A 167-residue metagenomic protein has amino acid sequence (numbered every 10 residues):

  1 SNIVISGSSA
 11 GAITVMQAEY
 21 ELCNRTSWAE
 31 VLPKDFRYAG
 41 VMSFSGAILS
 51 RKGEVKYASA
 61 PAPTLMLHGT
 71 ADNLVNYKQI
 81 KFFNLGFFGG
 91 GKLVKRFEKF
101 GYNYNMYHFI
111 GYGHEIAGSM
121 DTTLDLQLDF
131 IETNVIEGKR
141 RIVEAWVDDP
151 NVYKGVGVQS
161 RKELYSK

Functional and structural regions predicted by a protein language model:
S1-A60: Primarily recognizes the serine-hydrolase "nucleophile elbow" in alpha/beta-hydrolase and SGNH/GDSL folds
I3, T64, Y104: Hydrophobic anchor at the start of a short beta-strand that flanks the dinucleotide cofactor-binding loop
E21-N24, S59, F82-G86, D125: Glycine-rich, phosphate-binding/catalytic loops in enzymes
S50-G53, L74-N76, I116-A117: Extracytoplasmic/secreted cell-surface and envelope-processing proteins
M66-H68, D72: Short beta-strand/loop motif that positions the catalytic acidic residue of the alpha/beta-hydrolase fold
N73-G89: Conserved alpha/beta-hydrolase "acid-adjacent" motif
K95-K167: C-terminal catalytic histidine-bearing segment of alpha/beta-hydrolase fold enzymes
